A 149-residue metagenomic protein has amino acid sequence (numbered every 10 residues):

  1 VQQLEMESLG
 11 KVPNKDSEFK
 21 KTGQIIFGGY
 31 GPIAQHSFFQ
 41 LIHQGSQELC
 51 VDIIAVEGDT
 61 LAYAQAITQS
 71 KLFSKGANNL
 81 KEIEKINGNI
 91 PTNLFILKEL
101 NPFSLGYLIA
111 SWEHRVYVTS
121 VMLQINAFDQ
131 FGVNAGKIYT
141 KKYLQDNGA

Functional and structural regions predicted by a protein language model:
V1-A149: A SIS-like phosphosugar-recognition module
